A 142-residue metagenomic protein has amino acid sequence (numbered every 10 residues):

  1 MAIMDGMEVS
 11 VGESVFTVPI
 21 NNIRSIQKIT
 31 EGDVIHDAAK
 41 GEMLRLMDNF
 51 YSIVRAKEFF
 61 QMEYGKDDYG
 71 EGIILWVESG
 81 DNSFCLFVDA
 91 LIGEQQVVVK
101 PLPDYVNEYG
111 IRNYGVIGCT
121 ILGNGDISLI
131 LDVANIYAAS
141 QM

Functional and structural regions predicted by a protein language model:
M1-M142: Conserved secondary-structure micro-motifs at functional edges
